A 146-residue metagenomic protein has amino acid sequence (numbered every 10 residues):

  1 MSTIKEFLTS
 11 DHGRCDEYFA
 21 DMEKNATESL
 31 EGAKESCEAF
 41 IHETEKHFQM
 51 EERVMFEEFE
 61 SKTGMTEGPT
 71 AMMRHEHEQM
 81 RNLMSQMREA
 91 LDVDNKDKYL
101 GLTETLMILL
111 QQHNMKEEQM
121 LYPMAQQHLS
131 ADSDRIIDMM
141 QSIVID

Functional and structural regions predicted by a protein language model:
M1-D146: Small-residue-biased structural context
